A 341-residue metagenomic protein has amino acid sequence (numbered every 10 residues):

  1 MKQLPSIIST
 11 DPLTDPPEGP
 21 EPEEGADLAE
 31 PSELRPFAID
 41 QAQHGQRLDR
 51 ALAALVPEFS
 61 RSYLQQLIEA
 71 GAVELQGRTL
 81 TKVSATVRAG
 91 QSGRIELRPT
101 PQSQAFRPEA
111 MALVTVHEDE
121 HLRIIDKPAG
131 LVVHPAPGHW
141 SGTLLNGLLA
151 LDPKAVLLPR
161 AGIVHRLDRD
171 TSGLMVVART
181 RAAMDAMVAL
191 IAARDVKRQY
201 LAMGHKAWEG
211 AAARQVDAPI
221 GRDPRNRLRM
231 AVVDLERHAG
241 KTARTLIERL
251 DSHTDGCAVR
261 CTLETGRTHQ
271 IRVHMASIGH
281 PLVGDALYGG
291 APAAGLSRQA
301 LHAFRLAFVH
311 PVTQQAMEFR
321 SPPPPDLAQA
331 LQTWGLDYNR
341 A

Functional and structural regions predicted by a protein language model:
M1-A341: RNA pseudouridine synthases
